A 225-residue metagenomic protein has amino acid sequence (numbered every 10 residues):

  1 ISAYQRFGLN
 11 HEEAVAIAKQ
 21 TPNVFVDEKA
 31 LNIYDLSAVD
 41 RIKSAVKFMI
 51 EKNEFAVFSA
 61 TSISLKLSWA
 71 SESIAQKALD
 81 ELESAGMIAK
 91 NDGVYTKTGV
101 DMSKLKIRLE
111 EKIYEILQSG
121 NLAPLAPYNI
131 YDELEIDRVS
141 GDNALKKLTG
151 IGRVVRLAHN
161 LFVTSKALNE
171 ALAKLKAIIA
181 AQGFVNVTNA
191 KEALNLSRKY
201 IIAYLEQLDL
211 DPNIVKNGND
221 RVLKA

Functional and structural regions predicted by a protein language model:
I1-A225: C-terminal non-catalytic scaffold/interaction domains in large multidomain proteins
